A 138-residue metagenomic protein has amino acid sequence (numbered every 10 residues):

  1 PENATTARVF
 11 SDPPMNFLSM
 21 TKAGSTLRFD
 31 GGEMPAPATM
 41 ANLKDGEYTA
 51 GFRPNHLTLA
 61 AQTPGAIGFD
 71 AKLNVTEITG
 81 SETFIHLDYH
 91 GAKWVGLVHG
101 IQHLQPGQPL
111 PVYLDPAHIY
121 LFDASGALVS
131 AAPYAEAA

Functional and structural regions predicted by a protein language model:
P1-S11, M15: Conserved beta-strand-loop-alpha-helix hinge in the C-terminal portion of ABC ATPase nucleotide-binding domains
P13-A138: Non-catalytic connector elements of ABC transporters
